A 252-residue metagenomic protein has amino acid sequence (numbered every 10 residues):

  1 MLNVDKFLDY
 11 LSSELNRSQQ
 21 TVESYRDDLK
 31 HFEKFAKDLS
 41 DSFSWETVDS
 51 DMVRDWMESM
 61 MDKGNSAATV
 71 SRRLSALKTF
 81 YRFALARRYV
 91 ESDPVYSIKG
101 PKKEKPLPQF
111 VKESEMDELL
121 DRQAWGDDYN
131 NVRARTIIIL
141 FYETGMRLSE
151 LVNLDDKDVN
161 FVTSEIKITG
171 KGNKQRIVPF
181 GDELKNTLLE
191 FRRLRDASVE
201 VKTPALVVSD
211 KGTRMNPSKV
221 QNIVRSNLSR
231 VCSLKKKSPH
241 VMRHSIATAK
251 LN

Functional and structural regions predicted by a protein language model:
M1-N252: Conserved catalytic core of the tyrosine transesterase superfamily
